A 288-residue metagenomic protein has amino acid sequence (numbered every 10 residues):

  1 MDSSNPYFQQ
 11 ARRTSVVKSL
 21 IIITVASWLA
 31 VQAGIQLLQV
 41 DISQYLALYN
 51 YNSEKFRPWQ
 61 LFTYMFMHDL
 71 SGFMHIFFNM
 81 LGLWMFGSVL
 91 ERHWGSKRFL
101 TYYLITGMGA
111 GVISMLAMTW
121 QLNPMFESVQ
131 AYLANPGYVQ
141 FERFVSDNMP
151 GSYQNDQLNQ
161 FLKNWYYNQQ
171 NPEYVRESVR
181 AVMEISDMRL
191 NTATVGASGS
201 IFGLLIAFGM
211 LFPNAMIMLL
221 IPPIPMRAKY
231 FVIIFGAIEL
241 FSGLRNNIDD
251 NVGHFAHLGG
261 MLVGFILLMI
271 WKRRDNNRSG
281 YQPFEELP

Functional and structural regions predicted by a protein language model:
M1-P288: A detector for small-residue-rich transmembrane helices and their helix-helix packing motifs
